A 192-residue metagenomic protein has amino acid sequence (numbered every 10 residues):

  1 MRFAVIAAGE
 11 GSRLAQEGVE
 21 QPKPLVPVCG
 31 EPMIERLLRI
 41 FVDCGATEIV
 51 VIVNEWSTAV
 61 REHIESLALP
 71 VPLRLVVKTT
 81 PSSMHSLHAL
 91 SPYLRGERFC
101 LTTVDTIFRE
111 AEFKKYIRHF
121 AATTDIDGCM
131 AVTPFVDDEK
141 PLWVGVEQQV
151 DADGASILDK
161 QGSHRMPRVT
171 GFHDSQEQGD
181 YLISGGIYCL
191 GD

Functional and structural regions predicted by a protein language model:
M1-R61, L73: N-terminal glycine-rich phosphate-binding loop and ensuing alpha1 helix
Q16, T133-F135, E177-G179: Short Gly/Pro-enriched turn/cap motifs at secondary-structure boundaries
G18, I64, H173-Q176: Short, flexible helix/strand-to-coil boundary loops that buttress conserved ligand/catalytic motifs in alpha/beta
P27, I107, C189: Short aromatic/basic micro-patch
G45-T47, R95, D125, R168: Short loop/turn motifs at secondary-structure junctions
E55, T102, L190: A conserved hydrophobic position in a structured secondary element of the catalytic/binding core that shapes
V60, E65-G154: Conserved beta-loop-beta/alpha segment of the NTase-like Rossmann-fold superfamily that binds/positions NTPs
K114, A121, Q148-D192: Catalytic-core segments of class I nucleotidyltransferases/pyrophosphorylases that form NMP-activated intermediates
